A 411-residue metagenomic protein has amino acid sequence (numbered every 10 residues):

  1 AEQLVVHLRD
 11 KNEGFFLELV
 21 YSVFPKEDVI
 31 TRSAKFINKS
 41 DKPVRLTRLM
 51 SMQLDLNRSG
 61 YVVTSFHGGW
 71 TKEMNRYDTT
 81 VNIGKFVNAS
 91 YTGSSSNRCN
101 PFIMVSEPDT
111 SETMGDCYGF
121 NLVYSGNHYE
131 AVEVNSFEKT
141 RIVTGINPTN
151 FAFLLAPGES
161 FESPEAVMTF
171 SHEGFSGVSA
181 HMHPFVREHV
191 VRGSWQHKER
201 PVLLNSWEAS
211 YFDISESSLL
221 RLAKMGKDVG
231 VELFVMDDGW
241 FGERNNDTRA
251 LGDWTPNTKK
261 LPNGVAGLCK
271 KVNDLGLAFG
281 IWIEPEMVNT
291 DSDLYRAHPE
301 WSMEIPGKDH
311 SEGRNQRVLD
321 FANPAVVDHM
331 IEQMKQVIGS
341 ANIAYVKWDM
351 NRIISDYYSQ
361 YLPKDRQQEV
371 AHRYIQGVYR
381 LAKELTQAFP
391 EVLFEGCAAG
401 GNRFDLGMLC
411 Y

Functional and structural regions predicted by a protein language model:
A1-E133, T149-F151: Polysaccharide-binding surfaces and accessory modules of carbohydrate-active proteins
I30, R45, E162, V229-G230 (+3 more regions): Short loop/turn motifs at secondary-structure junctions
K39, L49-S51, G239-F241, E284-E286 (+2 more regions): An acidic- and aromatic-residue-enriched active-site/binding cleft used to recognize and process polar
P101-A131, F170-S194, V202-N205, V231-D238 (+3 more regions): Glycine-rich, aromatic-flanked loop segments that form ligand/cofactor-binding clefts across common enzyme folds
S136-A156, E391: Short acidic, Pro/Gly- and aromatic-enriched capping/linker segments at domain boundaries
F153-H172: Short Pro-Gly-centered flexible turn/kink motifs
S206, S210-R296, D328-E332, R373-K383: Aromatic- and glycine-enriched glycan-recognition loops and surfaces that form the carbohydrate-binding subsites
N257-G264, C269-D274, Y295-Y411: Active-site neighborhood of glycoside hydrolase catalytic domains
